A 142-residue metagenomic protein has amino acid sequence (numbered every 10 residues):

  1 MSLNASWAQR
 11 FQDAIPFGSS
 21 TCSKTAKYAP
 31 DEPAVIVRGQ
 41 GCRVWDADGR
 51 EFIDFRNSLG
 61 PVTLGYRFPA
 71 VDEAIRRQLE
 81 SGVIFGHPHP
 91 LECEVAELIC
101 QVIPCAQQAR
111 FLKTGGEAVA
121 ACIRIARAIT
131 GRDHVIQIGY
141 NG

Functional and structural regions predicted by a protein language model:
M1-R38: Active-site-adjacent loop/helix segments that line or gate small-molecule/cofactor pockets in enzymes
S2-R10, W45-R50, C100-Q101: Short, hydrophobic/aliphatic alpha-helical segments
I15-P16, W45-A47, A70-V71: Short, flexible segments with low predicted structural confidence
S20, Q40-G41, L64-P69: Short capping/connector residues at structural and topological boundaries
A29, G41, G60-P61: Short active-site-proximal "capping" loops at secondary-structure junctions
A34-D54: Active-site and channel-lining beta-strand-loop segments that bind or position nucleotide-derived/phosphorylated
E51-H134: Glycine-rich loop-to-alpha-helix module at the N-terminal edge of alpha/beta enzyme cores
I138-G142: Substrate-binding/gating loop at the entrance of the active-site cleft, primarily in PLP-dependent aminotransferase-like
